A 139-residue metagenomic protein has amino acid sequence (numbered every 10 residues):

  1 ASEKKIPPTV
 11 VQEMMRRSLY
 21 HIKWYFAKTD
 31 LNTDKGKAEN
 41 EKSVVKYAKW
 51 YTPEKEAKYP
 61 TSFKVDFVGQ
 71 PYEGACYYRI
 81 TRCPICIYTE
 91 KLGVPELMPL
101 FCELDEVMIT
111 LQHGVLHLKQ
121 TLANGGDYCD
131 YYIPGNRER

Functional and structural regions predicted by a protein language model:
A1-K91: Amphipathic interaction/junction segments at domain boundaries or subunit interfaces
K64-N124: Short, hydrophobic/π-rich interface segment
N124-Y132: Beta-rich nucleic-acid/ligand-interaction surfaces
I133-E138: Short beta-strand-to-coil "C-cap" segments at the C-terminal boundary of structured domains/repeats, marking
